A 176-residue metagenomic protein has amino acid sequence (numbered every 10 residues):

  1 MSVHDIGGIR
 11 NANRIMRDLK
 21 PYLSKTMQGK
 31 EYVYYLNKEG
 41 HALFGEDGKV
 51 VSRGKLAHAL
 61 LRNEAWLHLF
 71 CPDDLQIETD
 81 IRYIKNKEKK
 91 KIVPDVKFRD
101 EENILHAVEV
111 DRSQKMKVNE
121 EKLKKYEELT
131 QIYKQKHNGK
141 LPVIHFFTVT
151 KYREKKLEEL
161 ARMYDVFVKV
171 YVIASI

Functional and structural regions predicted by a protein language model:
M1-K49: Nuclease-adjacent, charged terminal/linker segments that flank catalytic cores
H4, M16-K20, A65-D73, Y126-K134 (+1 more regions): Hydrophobic, Leu/Ile/Phe/Ala-enriched alpha-helical segments that form helix-helix packing faces
D5-G7, K85-K89, K115-K117, V149-Y152: Acidic-and-aromatic substrate-binding clefts and catalytic sites of carbohydrate-active enzymes
E31-Y32, K38-T79, Y83: Solvent-exposed, charged helical/coil patches that constitute nucleic-acid or partner-interaction surfaces
H68-I104, Q114-M116: Active-site metal-binding core of divalent-cation-utilizing nuclease and nuclease-like domains
V108: Conserved beta3 VAIK motif of the Hanks protein kinase fold
R112-M163: Catalytic cores of nucleic-acid endonucleases
N138, M163-I176: Charged, structured surface patches that assemble and position nucleic-acid processing machinery
